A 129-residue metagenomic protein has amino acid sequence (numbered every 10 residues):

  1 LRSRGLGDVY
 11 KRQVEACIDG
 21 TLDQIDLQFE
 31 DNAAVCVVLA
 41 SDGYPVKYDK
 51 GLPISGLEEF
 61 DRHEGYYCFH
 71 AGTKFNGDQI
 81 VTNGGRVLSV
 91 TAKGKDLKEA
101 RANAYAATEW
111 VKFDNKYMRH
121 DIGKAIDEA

Functional and structural regions predicted by a protein language model:
L1-Y10: Single conserved hydrophobic/aromatic residue that forms the stacking wall/gate of nucleotide- or nucleobase-binding
A16-A129: Peripheral (often C-terminal) accessory segments that flank ATP-dependent C-N-forming ligase machineries
